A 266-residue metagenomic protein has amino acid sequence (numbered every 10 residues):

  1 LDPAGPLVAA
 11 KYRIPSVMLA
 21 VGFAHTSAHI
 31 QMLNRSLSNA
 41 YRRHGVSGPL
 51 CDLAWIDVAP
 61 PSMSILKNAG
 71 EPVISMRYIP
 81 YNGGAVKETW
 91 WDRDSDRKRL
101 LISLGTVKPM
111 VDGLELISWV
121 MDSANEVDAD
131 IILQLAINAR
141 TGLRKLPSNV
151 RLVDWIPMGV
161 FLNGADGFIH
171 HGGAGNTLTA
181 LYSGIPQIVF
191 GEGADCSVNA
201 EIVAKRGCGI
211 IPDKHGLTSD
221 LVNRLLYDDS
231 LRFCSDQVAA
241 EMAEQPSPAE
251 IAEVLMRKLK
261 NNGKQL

Functional and structural regions predicted by a protein language model:
L1-H44: Conserved nucleotide-sugar donor-interacting segment of glycosyltransferase catalytic cores, predominantly GT-B
Y12, S219-L266: C-terminal amphipathic helix plus adjacent low-complexity, charged tail appended to glycosyltransferase catalytic
M18, V153-I202: A donor-sugar binding/catalytic signature common to diverse glycosyltransferases and related nucleotide-sugar
L19-A20, V58, M76, Q134 (+3 more regions): Generic beta-sheet signal
A28-R99, S103-P109, A136-R140: A nucleotide-sugar donor-handling region in carbohydrate enzymes
M76-G167: Donor-nucleotide binding loops and adjacent catalytic segments primarily of GT-B fold Leloir glycosyltransferases
A194-L221: Change "using UDP/GDP/dTDP sugars" to "using nucleotide sugars
